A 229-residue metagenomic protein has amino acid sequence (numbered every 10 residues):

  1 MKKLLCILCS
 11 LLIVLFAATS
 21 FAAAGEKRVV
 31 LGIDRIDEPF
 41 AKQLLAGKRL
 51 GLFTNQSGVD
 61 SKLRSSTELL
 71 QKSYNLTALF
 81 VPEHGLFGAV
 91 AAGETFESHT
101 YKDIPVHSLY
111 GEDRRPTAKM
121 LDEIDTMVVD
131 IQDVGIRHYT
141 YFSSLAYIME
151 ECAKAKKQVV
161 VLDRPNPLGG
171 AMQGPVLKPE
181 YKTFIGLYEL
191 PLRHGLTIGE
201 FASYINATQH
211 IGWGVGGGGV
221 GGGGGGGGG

Functional and structural regions predicted by a protein language model:
I7-A18: Bacterial N-terminal signal peptides
R28-Y74: N-terminal phosphate-binding or glycine-rich loops at protein starts, especially the Walker A/P-loop of NTPases
Y74-N75, C152-Q158: A short helix->loop->beta-strand "cap" motif at the edges of active sites that frequently abuts
T77-G85: Short internal beta-strands
G88-G93, V160-K182: Glycine-rich, charge-decorated loop segments at or immediately adjacent to ligand/cofactor-binding or catalytic sites
A92-I124, I136: Glycine-rich oxoanion-binding loops at beta->alpha junctions
D133-L145: Glycine/threonine-rich flexible loop motifs
K182-G222, G227-G229: Conserved anion/nucleotide-ligand pocket segment
